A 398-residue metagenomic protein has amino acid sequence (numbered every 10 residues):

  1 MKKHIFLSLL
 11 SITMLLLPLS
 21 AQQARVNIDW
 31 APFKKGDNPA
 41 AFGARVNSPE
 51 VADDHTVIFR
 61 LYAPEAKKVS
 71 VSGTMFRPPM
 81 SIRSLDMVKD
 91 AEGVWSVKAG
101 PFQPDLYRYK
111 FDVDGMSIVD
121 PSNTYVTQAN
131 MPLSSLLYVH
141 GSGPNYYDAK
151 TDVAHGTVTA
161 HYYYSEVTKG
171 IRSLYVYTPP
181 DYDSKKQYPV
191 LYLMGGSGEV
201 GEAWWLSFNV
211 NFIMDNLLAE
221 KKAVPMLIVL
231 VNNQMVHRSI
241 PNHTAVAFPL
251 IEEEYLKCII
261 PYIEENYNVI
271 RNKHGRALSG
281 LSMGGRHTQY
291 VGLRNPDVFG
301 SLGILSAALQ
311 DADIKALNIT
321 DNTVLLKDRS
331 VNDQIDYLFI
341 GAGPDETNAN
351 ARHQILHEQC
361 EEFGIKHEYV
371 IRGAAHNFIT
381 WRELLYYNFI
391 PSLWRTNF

Functional and structural regions predicted by a protein language model:
M1, L19-S20: Intrinsic low-complexity/disordered segments
M1-L9: Bacterial N-terminal signal peptides that target proteins for export
S8-P18: Bacterial N-terminal signal peptides
Q22-P39, R45-S84, V88-F398: Non-catalytic cap/lid and distal C-terminal segments of serine-dependent acyl enzymes
